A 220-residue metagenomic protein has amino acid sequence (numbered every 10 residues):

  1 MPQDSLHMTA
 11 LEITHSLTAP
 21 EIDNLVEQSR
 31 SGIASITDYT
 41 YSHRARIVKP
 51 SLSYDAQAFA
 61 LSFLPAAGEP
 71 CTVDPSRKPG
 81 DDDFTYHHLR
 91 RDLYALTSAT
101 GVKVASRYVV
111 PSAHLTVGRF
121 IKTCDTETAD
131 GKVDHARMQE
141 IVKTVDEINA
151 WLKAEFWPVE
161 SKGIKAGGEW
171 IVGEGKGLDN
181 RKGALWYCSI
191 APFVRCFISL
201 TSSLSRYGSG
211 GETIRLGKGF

Functional and structural regions predicted by a protein language model:
M1-F220: Histidine-dependent nucleotide/RNA phosphoesterase domain, centered on the 2H-phosphoesterase fold with its duplicated
